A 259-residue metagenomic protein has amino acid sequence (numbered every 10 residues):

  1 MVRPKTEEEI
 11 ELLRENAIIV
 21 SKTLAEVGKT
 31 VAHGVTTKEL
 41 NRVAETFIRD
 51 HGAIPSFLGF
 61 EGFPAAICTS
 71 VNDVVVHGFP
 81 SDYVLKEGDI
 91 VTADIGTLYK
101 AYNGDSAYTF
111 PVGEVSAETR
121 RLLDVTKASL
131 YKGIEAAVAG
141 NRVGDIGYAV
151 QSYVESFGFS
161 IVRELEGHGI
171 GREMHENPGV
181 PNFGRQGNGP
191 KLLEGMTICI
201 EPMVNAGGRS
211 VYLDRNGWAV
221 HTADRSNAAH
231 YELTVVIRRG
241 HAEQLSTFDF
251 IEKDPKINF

Functional and structural regions predicted by a protein language model:
M1-F259: Active-site neighborhoods and metal-handling regions in enzymes and metal-associated proteins
